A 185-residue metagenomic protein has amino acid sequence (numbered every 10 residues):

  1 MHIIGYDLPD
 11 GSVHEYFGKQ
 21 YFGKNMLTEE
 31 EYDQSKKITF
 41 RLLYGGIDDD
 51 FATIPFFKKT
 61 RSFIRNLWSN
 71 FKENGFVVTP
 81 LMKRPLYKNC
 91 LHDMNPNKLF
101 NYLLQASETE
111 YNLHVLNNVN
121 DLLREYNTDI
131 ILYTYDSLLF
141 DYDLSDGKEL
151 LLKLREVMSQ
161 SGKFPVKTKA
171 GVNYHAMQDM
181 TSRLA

Functional and structural regions predicted by a protein language model:
M1, N97-L99, F140-D141: Short small-residue beta-strand/loop micro-motif enriched in glycine and branched aliphatics
M1-I4, Y21-F22, L144-G147: Short active-site loop/helix that positions an aromatic residue
M1-V13: Extended active-site and interfacial segments that coordinate phosphate-rich ligands in large catalytic machineries
V13-Y133, S159-A185: Conserved catalytic core of nucleic-acid polymerases
L138-K153: Catalytic palm subdomain of template-directed nucleic-acid polymerases, centered on the conserved carboxylate motif
L152, V157-Q160: Extended Gly/Ser/Thr-rich low-complexity repeat segments, especially those forming or decorating extracellular
